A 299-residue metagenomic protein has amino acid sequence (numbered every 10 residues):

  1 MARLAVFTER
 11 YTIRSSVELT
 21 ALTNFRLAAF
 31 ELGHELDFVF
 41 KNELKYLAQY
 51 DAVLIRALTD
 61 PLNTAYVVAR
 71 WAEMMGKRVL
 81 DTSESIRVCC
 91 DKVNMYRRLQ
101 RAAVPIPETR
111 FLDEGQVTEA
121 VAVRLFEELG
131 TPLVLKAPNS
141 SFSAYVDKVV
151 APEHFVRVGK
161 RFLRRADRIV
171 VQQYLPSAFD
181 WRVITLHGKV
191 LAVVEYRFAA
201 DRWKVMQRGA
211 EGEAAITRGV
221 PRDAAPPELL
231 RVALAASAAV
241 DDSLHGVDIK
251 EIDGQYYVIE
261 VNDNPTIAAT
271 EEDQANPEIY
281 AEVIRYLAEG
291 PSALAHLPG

Functional and structural regions predicted by a protein language model:
M1-L80, E84-S85, V117, S292: ATP-binding N-terminal substructure of ATP-dependent carboxylate-amine bond-forming enzymes
F38-F40, Q172-Q173, R182, D242-D253: A short glycine-rich, hydrophobically flanked beta-strand micro-motif that places a catalytic Asp/Glu for divalent metal
N42, A120-A122, H154: Short acidic active-site motifs
L58-D60, N139-S140, N264: Short glycine-rich anion-binding loops that position phosphate/pyrophosphate groups of nucleotides and phosphorylated
A72-Y145: A conserved helix-loop-beta module that forms one wall/lid of the active-site cleft in ATP-utilizing catalytic domains
L133, K189-A192, H245, Y257-E260: Protein kinase-like catalytic core scaffold
A144-S237: Phosphate-binding site of ATP-dependent enzymes
A238, E251-G299: C-terminal active-site "lid" helix and adjoining low-complexity regulatory extension at the edge of ATP-using catalytic
